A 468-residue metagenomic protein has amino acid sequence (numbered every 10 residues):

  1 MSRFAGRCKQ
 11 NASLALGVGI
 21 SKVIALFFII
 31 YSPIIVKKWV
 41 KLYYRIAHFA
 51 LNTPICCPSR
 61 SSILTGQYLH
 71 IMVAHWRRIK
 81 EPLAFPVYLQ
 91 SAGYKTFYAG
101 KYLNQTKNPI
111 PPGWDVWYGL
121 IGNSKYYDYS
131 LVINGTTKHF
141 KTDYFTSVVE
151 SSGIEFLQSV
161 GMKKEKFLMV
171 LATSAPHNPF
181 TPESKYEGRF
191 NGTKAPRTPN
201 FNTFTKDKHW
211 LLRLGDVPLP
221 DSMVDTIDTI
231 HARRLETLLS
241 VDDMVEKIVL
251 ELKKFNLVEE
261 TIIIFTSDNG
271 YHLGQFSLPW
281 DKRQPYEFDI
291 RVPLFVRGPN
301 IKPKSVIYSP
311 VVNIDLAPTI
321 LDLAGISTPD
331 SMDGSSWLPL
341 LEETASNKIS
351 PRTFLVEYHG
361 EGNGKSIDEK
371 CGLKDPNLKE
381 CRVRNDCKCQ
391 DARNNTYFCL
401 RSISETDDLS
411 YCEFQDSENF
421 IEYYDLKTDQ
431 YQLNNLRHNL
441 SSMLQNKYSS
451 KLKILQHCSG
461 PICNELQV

Functional and structural regions predicted by a protein language model:
M1-E413, N419-I421, Q430-S450: Formylglycine-dependent sulfatase
L444-V468: Charge-dense polyanion-binding interfaces
